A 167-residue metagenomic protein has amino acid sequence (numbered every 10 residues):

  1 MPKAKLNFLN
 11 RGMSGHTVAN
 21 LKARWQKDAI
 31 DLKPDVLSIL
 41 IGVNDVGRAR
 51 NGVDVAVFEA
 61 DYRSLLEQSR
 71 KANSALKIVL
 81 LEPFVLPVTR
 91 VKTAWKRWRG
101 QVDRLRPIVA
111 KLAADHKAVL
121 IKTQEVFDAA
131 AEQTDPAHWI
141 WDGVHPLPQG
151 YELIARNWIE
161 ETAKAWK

Functional and structural regions predicted by a protein language model:
K3-N7, H16, N20-K167: Alpha-helical cap/lid subdomain in secreted, periplasmic, or secretory-pathway luminal O-acyl-processing enzymes
N10: Class I SAM-dependent methyltransferase core
M13: Conserved active-site regions of diverse hydrolases
